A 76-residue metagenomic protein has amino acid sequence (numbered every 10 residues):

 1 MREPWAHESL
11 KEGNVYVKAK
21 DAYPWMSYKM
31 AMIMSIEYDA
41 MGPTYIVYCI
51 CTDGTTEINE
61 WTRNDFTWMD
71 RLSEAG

Functional and structural regions predicted by a protein language model:
M1-V15: Mixed-charge, Lys/Arg-rich low-complexity intrinsically disordered regions
D21-W25: Short, charged beta-turn/beta-strand-edge "cap" motif at the junction between a beta-strand and an adjacent loop
S27-E37: Short beta-strand-centered aromatic/proline hotspots
P43-V47: Short aromatic-glycine-enriched beta-strand elements
C49-G76: Intrinsically disordered, low-complexity, charged/polar segments
